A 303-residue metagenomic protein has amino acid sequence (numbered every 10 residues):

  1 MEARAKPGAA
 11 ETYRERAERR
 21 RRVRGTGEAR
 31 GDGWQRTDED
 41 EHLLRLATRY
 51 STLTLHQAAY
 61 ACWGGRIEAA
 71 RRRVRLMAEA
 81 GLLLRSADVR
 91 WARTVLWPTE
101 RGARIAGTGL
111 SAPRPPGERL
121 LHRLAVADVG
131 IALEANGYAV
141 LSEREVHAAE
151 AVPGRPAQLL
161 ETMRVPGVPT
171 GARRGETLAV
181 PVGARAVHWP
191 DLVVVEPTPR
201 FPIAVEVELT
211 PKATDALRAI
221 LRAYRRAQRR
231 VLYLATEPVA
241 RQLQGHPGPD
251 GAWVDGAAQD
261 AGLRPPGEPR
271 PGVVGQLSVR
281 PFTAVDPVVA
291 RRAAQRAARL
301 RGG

Functional and structural regions predicted by a protein language model:
M1-R114, L121-R123: Nuclease-adjacent, charged terminal/linker segments that flank catalytic cores
E2-G27, D32-Q35, E41-L46, P211-G303: Non-catalytic C-terminal interaction segments of nucleic acid-processing enzymes
G64, L133-Y138, R225-R230: Short glycine/proline-enriched coil/turn segments at helix->beta-strand junctions
A70, V126, A216-L217: Amphipathic coiled-coil/heptad-repeat helices and related helical stalk/stem segments that mediate oligomerization
S86, G117-R119, E134, Y138-A216: Active-site metal-binding core of divalent-cation-utilizing nuclease and nuclease-like domains
V129: Conserved, mostly hydrophobic/aromatic
